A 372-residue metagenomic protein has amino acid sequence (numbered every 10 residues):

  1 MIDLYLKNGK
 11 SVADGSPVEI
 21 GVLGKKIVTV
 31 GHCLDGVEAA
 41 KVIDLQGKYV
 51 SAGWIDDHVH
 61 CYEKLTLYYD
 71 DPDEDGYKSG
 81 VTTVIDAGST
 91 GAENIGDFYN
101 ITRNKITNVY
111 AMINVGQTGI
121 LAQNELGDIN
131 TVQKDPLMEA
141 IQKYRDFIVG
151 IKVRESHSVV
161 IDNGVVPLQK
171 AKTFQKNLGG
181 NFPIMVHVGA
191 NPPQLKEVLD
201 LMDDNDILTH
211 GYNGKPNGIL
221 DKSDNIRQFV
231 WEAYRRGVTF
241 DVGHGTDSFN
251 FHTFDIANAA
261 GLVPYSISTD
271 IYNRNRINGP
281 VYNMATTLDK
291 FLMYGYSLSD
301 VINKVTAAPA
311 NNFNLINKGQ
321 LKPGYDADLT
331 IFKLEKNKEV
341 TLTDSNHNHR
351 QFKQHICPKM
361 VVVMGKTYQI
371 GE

Functional and structural regions predicted by a protein language model:
M1-S51: Histidine-rich, glycine-flanked metal-binding segment
G9, D326-E372: C-terminal cap of metal-dependent C-N hydrolases
G9, K25, G47, H58 (+10 more regions): Divalent metal-coordination and catalytic microenvironments
G36, L45-N104: Metal-associated gating/positioning segment near the N- to mid-region
L65-E74, N130-I141, P192-V198: Short, acidic/polar
S79-I85, S89-T90, N104-I129, K152-V159: Metal-cofactor-binding active-site regions of metalloenzymes
V153-I256, G261-N278: Active-site core of metal-dependent hydrolases
H252-L334: His/Asp/Glu-enriched, well-ordered alpha-helical/loop segment that forms or immediately abuts the divalent-metal
